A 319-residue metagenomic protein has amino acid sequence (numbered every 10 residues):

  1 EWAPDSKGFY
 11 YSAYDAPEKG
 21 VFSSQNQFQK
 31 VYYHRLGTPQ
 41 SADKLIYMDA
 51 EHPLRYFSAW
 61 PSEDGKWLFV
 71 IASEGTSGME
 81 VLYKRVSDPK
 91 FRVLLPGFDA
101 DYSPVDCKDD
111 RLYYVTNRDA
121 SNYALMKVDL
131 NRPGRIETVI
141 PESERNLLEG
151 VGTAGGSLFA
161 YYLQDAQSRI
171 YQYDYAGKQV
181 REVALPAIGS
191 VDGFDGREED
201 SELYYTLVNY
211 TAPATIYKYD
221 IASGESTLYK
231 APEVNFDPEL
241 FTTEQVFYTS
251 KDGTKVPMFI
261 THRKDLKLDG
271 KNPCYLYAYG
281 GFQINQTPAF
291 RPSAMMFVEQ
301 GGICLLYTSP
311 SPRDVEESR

Functional and structural regions predicted by a protein language model:
E1-C274, F282-Q300: Peripheral, non-catalytic segments that deliver or gate enzyme domains
G301-L305: A fold-wide structural signal in alpha/beta-hydrolase
Y307-D314: Conserved small/polar residues in nucleotide/adenosyl-binding loops
R319: Catalytic nucleophile-loop/oxyanion-hole region of alpha/beta-hydrolase and closely related hydrolase-like folds
